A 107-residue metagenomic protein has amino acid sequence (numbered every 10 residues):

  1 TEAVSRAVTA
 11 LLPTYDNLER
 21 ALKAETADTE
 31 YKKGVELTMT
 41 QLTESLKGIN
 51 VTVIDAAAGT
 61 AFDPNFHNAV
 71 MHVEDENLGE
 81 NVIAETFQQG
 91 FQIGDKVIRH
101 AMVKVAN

Functional and structural regions predicted by a protein language model:
T1-P13: Charge-rich, N-proximal long alpha-helical rod segments
Y15-N107: Structured alpha/beta interaction-core segments
